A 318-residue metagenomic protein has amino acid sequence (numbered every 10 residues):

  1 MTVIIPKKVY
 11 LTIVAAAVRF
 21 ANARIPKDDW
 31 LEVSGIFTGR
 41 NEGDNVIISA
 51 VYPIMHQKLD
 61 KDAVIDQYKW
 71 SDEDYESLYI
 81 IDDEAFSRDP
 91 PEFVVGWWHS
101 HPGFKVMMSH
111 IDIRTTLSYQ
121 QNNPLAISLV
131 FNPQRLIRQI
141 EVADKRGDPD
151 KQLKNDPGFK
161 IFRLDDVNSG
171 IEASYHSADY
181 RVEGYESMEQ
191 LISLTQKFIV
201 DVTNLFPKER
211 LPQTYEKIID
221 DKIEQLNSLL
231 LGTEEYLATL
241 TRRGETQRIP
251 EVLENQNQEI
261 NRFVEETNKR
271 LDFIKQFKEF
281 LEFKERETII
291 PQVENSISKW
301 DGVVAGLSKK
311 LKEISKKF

Functional and structural regions predicted by a protein language model:
M1-G96, P102-F318: MPN/JAMM (Mov34/JAB) isopeptidase/deubiquitinase module and associated MPN-bearing subunits/adaptors in ubiquitin
